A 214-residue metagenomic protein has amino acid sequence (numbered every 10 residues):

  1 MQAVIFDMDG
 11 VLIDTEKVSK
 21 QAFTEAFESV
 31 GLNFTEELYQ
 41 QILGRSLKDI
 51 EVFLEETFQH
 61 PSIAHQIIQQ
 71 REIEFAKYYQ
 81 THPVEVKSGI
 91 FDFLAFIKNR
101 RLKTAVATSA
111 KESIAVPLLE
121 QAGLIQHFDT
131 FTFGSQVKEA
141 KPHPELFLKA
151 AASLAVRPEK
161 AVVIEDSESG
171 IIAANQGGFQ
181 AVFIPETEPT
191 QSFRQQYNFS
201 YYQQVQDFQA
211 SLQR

Functional and structural regions predicted by a protein language model:
M1-Q2, A95-K98, K111-R214: Asp-based, Mg2+/Mn2+-dependent phosphohydrolase catalytic module
M1-Q40: Active-site neighborhood of HAD-like aspartate-dependent phosphohydrolases
L12, V86, T104-T108, E139 (+1 more regions): Conserved SAM-binding loop
V18, I42-S46, Q70, E85-G89 (+3 more regions): Short beta->alpha linker loops
E25-V30, D92-L102: A short, Lys/Arg-enriched amphipathic alpha-helix followed by its capping loop at the start of a domain
A26-F27, S46-P61, L118, A150-A151: Helix-loop "lid/cap" segments that line or gate small-molecule binding pockets
E55-D92, R100: Metal-dependent phosphoesterase signature
